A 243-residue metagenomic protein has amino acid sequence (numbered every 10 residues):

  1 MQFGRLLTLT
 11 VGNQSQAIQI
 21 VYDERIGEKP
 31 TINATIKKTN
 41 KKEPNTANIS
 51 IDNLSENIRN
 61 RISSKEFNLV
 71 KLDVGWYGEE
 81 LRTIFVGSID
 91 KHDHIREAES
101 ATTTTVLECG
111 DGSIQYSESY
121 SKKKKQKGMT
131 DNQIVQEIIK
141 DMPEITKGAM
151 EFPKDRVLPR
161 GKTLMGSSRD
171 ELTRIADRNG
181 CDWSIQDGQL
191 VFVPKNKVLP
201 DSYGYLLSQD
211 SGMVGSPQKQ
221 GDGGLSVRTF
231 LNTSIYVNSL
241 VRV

Functional and structural regions predicted by a protein language model:
M1-L107: Assembly/oligomerization scaffold segments
I26, S63-F67, T104, K122-G128 (+2 more regions): Short intrinsically disordered coil segments
A34-I62, V193-V243: An acidic/polar, Gly/Ser/Thr-rich interaction patch typically located in mid-to-C-terminal regions of proteins
A47-N53, E66, C109, S121-K147 (+3 more regions): Amphipathic, non-transmembrane alpha-helical segments in extracytoplasmic/periplasmic proteins
N57, E80, Q115-S117, I235: Residue-level signal for secondary-structure boundary sites
D73-W76, M129-I138, V214-S216, D222: Short, cationic low-complexity segments
R96, T102-Y116, M142-Q218: Short beta-strand-centered interaction patches in the first periplasmic/extracellular domains of large envelope
Y120-K123, G223-L225: Short amphipathic alpha-helical segments
